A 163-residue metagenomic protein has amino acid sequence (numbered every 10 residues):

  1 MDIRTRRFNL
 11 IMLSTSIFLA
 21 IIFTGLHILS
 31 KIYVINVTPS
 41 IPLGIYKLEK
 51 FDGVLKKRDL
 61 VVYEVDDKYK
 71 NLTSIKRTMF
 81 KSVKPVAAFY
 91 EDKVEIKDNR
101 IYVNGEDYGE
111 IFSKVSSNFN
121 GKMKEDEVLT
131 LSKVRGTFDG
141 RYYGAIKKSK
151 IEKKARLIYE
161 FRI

Functional and structural regions predicted by a protein language model:
M1-I163: Extended hydrophobic leader/signal-anchor segments used for secretion and membrane insertion
